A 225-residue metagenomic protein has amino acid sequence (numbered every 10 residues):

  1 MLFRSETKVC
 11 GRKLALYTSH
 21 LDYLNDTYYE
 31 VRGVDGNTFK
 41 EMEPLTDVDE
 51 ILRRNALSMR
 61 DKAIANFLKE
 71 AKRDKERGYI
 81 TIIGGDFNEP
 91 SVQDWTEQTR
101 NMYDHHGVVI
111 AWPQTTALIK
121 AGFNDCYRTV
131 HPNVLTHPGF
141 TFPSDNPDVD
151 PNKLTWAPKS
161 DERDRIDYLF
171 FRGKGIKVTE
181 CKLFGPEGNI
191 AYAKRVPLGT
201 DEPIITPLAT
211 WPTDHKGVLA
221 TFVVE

Functional and structural regions predicted by a protein language model:
M1-D35, E180-F184: Structured beta-strand-rich core segments of catalytic domains in phosphoester-bond hydrolases
S5, L52-N55, T115: Extended interaction regions within the primary functional domain
A15, L45-G84: His/acidic metal-ligating clusters that form di-metal
Y29-L57, Q98-N101, H105: A solvent-exposed, charged loop/short amphipathic helix patch at secondary-structure junctions
R73-I82, N88-E225: Metal-dependent phosphoester-hydrolase catalytic domains
